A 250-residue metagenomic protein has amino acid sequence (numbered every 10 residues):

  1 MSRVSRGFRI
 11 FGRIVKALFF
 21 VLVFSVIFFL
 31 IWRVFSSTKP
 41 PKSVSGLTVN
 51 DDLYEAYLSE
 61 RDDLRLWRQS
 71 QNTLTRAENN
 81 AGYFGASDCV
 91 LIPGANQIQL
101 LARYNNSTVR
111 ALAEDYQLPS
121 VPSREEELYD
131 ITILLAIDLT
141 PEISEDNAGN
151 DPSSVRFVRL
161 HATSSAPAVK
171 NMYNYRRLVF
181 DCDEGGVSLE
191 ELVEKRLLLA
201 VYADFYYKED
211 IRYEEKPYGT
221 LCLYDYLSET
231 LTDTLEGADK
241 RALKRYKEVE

Functional and structural regions predicted by a protein language model:
S2-F24: N-terminal Sec-pathway targeting helices
F29-L101, N105-E250: Surface-exposed edge beta-strand/loop patches
